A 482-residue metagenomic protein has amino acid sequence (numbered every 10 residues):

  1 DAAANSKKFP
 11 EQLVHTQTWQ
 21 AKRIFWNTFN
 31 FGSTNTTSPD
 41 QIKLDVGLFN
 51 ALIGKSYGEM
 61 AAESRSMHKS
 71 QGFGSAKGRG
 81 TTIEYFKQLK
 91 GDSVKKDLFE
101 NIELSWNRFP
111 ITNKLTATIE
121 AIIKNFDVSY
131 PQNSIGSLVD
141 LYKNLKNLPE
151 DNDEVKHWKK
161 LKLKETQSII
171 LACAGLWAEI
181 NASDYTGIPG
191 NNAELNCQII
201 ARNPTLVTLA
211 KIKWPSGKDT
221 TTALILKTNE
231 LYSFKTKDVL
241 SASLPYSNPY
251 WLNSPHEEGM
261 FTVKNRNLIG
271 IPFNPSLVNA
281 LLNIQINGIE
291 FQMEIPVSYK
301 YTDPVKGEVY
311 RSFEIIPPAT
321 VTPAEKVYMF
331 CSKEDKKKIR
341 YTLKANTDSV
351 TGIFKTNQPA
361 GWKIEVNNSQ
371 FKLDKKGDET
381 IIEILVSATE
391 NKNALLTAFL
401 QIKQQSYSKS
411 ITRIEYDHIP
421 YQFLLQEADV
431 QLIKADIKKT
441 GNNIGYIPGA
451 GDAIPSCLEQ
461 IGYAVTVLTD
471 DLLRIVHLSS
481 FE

Functional and structural regions predicted by a protein language model:
D1-W177: Metal-dependent de-N-acetylase/amidase catalytic core
L145-G190, G217, K300-S332: Low-complexity, acidic Ser/Thr/Pro/Gly-rich terminal tails and inter-domain linkers that flank the onset of structured
N192-T222, F234, S247-P249, V278-Q285 (+3 more regions): Beta-strand-rich binding/interaction modules
T221-L226, I269, Y328-M329, N368-D374 (+1 more regions): Beta-strand-rich interaction surfaces with strong enrichment in secreted/lumenal proteins
T228-P296, V386-L395: Eukaryote-biased detector of low-complexity, proline/serine/threonine-rich segments and adjacent exposed loops
K235-Y250, N283-Q285, Q358-I433: Extended acidic/polar, glycine-enriched regions that form or flank non-catalytic beta-rich accessory modules
P272-T347, I414-G441: Acidic, serine/threonine- and proline-rich intrinsically disordered appendage/tail regions
N443-E482: Helical hinge/lid and interdomain linker segments adjacent to catalytic or ligand-binding clefts that mediate domain
